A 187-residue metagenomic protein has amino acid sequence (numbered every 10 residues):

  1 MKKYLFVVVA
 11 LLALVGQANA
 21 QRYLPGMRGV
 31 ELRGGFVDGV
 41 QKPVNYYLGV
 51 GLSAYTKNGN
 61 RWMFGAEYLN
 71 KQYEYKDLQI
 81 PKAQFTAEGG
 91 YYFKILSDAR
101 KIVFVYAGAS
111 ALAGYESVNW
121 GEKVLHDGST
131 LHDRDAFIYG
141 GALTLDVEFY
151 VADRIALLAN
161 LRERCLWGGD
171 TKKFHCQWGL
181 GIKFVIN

Functional and structural regions predicted by a protein language model:
M1-Y4, N19-Q21: Positively charged n-region of N-terminal signal peptides that target proteins for export
K3, G16, G26, N58-N60 (+2 more regions): Short coil turns and loop connectors of transmembrane beta-barrels in diderm outer membranes and organellar homologs
Y4-L14: Sec-dependent N-terminal signal peptides
A20-K71, K183-N187: Short glycine/proline- and aromatic-enriched beta-strand/turn motifs that initiate or cap beta-hairpins
G26-R28, K42-L48, Q79-A87, V103 (+2 more regions): Residues that define the transmembrane beta-barrel architecture of outer-membrane proteins
G35-D38, Y73-I80, D127-D133, C165-G169: Extracellular loop and loop/strand-boundary signature of outer-membrane beta-barrel proteins
S53-H126, F184-N187: Gram-negative (and chloroplast) outer-membrane scaffold detector with strong preference for beta-barrel transmembrane
L69-Q72, D146-N187: Predominantly the C-terminal beta-signal and adjacent terminal strand-loop region of outer-membrane beta-barrel
